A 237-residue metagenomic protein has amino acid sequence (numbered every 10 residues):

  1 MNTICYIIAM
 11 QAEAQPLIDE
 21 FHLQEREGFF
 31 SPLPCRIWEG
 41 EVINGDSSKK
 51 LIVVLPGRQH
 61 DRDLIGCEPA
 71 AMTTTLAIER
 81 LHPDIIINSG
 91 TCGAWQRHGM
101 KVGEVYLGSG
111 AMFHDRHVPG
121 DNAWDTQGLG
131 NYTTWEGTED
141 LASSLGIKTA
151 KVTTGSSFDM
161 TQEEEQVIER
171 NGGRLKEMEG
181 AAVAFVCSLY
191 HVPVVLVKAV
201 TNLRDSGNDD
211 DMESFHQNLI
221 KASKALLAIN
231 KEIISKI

Functional and structural regions predicted by a protein language model:
M1-Y132: Metabolite-binding pocket within alpha/beta catalytic cores that recognizes anionic/polar moieties
L17, H98-G99, V118, Q162-E165 (+2 more regions): Short, well-ordered secondary-structure micro-motifs
T73, A77, W135-T138, A222-I233: Short, well-ordered amphipathic alpha-helical segments that serve as non-catalytic structural scaffolds within diverse
G108-P119, K176, F215-A225: Gly/Ser/Thr-rich active-site loops/lids in small-molecule metabolic enzymes that frequently grip phosphoryl groups
S109-A111, T154-S156, K198: Short, structured patches in soluble enzyme cores that scaffold and shape functional sites
G120-L175, A181-Y190: Active-site rim beta-loop-alpha module in soluble metabolic enzymes
A181, C187-Q217: Zn-dependent metallopeptidase/amidohydrolase metal-coordination segment
S206-I237: His/Asp/Glu-rich mid-to-C-terminal helical/loop segments that flank catalytic regions of hydrolases
